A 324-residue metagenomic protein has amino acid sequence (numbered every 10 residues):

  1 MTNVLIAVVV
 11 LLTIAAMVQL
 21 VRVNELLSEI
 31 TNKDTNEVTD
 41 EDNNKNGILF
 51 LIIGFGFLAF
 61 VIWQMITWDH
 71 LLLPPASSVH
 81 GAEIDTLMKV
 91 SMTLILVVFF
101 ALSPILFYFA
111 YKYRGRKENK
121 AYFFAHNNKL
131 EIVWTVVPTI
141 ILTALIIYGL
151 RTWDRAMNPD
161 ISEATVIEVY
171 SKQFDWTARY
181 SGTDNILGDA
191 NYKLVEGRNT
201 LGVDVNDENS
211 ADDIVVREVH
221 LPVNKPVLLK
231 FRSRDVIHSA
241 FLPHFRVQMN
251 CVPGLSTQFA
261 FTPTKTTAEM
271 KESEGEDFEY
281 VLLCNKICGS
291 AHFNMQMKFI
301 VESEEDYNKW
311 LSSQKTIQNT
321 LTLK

Functional and structural regions predicted by a protein language model:
M1-T93: Hydrophobic alpha-helical segments
V8-I14, I52-A59, L94-F107, V133 (+1 more regions): Lipid-exposed faces of alpha-helical membrane segments in multi-pass integral membrane proteins
V38, W63-V90, S103-K324: Non-transmembrane, membrane-proximal soluble domains of secreted or membrane proteins
